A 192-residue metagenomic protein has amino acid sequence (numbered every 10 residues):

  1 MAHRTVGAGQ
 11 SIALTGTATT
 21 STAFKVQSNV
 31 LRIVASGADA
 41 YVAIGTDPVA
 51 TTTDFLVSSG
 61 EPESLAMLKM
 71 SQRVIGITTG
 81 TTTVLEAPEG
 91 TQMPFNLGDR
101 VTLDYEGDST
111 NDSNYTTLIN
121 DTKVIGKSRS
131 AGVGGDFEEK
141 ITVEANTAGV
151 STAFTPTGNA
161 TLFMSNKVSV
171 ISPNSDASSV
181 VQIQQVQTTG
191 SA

Functional and structural regions predicted by a protein language model:
M1-T20, T147, Q182-A192: Short, intrinsically disordered N-terminal pre-domain segments
T5, Q10-I12, P48-F55, R73 (+2 more regions): Tryptophan-rich substrate-binding surfaces of secreted polymer-degrading and adhesive proteins
K25-V30: Extended extracellular/luminal ectodomain segments enriched in beta-structured repeat modules
L31-G37, S172-P173: Asparagine-centered strand-capping/turn motif at beta-strand->loop junctions
R32, T102-Y105: Hydrophobic beta-strand signal
V34-T53: Short, surface-exposed beta-strand/strand-loop-strand elements in extracellular ectodomains
M70-L97, D104-V181, G190-A192: Small/polar beta-strand repeat architecture
